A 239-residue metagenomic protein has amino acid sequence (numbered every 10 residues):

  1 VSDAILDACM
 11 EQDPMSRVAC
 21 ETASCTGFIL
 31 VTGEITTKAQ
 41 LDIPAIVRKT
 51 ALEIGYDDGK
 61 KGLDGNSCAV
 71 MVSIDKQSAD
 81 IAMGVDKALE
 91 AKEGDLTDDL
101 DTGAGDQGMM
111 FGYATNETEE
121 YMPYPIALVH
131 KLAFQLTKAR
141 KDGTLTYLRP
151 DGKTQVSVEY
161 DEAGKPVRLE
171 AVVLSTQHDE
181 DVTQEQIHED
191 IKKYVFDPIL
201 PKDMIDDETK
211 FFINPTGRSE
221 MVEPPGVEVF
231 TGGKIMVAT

Functional and structural regions predicted by a protein language model:
V1-A19: N-terminal, positively charged regions that mediate nucleic acid binding
M15-A23, T144-P150: Short, glycine/acidic-rich hinge or "gate" loops at secondary-structure transitions that mediate conformational
A19-T37: Short, charge-patterned binding micro-sites
T26-G27, T32, D42, Y56-D58 (+1 more regions): Non-catalytic terminal and connector segments of soluble metabolic enzymes
E34-L41, T216-I235: Short glycine/threonine-rich loop-to-helix capping motif typified by GTGT followed within a few residues by an Asp-Pro
T37-A51: Active-site-surrounding "flap" and adjacent substrate/cofactor-binding loops of secreted or lumenal enzymes, prototyped
L52-E223: Glycine-rich, mobile lid/loop segments that gate access to catalytic sites or pores
